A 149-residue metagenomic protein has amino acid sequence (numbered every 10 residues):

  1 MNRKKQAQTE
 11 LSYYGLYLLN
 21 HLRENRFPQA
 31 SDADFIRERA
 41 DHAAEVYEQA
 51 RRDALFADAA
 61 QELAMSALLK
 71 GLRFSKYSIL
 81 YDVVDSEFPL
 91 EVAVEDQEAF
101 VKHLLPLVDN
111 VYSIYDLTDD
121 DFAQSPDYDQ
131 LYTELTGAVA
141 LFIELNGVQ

Functional and structural regions predicted by a protein language model:
M1-Q149: C-terminal alpha-helical interaction appendages
